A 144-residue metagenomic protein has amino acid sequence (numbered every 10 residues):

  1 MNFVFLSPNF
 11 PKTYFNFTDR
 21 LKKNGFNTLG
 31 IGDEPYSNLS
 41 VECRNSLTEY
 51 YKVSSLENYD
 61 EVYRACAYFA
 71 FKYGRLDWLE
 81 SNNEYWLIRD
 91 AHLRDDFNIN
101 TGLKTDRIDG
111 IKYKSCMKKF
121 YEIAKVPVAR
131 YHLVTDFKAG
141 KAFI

Functional and structural regions predicted by a protein language model:
M1-D106, K138: ATP-binding N-terminal substructure of ATP-dependent carboxylate-amine bond-forming enzymes
G110-I144: Active-site nucleotide/adenylate-binding loops and adjacent lid/helix of ATP-dependent enzymes
